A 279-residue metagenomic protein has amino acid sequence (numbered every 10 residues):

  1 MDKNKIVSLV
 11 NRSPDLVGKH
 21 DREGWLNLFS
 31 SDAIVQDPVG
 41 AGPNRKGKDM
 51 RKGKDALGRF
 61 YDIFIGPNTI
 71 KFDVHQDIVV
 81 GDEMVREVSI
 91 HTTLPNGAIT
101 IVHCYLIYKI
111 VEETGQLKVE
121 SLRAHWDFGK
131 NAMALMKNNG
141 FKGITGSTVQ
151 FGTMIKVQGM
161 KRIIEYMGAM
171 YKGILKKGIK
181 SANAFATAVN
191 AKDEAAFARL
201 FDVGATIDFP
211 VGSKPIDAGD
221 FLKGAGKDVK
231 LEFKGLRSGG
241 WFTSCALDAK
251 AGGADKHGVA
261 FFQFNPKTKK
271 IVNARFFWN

Functional and structural regions predicted by a protein language model:
M1-N279: C-terminal and inter-domain tail/linker signature
